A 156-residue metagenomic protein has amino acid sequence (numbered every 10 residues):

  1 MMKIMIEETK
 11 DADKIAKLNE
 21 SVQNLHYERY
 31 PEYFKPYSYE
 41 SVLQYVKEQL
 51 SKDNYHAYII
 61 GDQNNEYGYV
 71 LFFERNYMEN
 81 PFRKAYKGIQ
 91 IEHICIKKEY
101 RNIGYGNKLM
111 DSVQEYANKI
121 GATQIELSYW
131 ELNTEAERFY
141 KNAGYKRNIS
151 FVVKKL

Functional and structural regions predicted by a protein language model:
K3-L18, H26: A short beta-loop-alpha structural element at the N-terminal edge of CoA-dependent acyl/N-acetyltransferase catalytic
N24-V46: Conserved GNAT-fold acetyl-CoA-binding loop/helix
Q44-I59, Q90: A short helix-loop-beta-strand connector motif used in the catalytic cores of GNAT acetyltransferases and, in some
I59, N65-E74, Q90, C95: Conserved beta-strand in the GNAT
F82-K98, S128, S150-V153: Conserved acetyl-CoA binding element of GNAT-fold acetyltransferases
Y100, G104-S112: Conserved acetyl-CoA pyrophosphate-binding loop and the N-cap/start of the following alpha-helix in GNAT-like
N107, K119, E131-I149: Conserved active-site alpha-helix within GNAT-family acetyltransferase domains
A117-S128: Conserved GNAT acetyl-CoA-binding A-motif
